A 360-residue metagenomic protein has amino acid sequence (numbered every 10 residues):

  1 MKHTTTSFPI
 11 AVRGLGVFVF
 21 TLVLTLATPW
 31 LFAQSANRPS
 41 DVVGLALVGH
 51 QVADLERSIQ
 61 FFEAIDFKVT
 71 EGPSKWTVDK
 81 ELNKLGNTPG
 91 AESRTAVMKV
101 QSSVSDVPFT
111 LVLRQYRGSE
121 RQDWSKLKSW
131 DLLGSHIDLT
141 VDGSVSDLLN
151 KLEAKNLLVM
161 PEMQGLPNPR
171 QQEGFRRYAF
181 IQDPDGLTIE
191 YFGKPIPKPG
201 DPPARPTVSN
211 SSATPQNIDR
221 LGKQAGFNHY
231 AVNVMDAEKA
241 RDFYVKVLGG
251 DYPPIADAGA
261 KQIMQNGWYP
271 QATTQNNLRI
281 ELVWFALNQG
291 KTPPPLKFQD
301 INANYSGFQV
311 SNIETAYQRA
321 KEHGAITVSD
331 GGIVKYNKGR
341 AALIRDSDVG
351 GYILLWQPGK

Functional and structural regions predicted by a protein language model:
M1-V12: N-terminal secretory signal peptides that target proteins for export/translocation
G14-P29: Bacterial N-terminal signal peptides
A33-E56, K68-E71, G134-L139, F192-R241 (+4 more regions): N-terminal beta-strand motif that seeds the catalytic metal site of vicinal oxygen chelate
V42-D54, A96-L152, R177-Q182, G226-M235 (+4 more regions): Vicinal oxygen chelate
H50-V107, G174, V232-R279, E322 (+2 more regions): Core segments of cupin and vicinal oxygen chelate
S74-R94, R117-S135, K155, M160-R177 (+5 more regions): A cross-kingdom feature marking solvent-exposed beta-strand/loop segments within repeated, beta-rich binding/scaffold
L113-R114, Y191-F192, L282-F285, W356-P358: Amphipathic N-proximal alpha-helical interface segments
D183-I189, D346-I353: Short, glycine-anchored, charge-dense loop/turn motifs used at functional sites
